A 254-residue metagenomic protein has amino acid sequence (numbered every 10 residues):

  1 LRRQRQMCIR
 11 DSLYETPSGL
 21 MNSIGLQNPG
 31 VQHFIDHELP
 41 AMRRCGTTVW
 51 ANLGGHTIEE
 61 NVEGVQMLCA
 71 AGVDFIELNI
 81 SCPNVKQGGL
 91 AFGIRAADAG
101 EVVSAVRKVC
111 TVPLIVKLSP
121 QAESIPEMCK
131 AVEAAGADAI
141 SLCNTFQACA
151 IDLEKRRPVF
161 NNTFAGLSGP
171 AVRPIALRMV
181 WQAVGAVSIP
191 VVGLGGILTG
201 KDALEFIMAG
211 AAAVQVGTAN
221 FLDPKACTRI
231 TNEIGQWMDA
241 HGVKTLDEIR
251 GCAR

Functional and structural regions predicted by a protein language model:
R2-I9: Short, small-residue-biased leader/transition segments that mark boundaries at the very start of proteins
R10-N22, A71, N79: Flexible glycine-/small-residue-enriched beta->alpha junction loops that bind anionic phosphate/pyrophosphate groups
R10-P17, I151-A165, A219-V243: C-terminal helical cap(s) of enzyme catalytic domains, especially alpha/beta-barrels
E15-R44: A gly/proline- and charged-residue-enriched helix-loop-helix capping module
H56-V192, L198-V216: Alpha/beta enzyme core
I197-K201, D223, R254: Small/polar glycine-rich anion-binding or flexible loop at a beta-alpha turn
D247-R254: A short, charged, Gly/Pro-tolerant segment at domain boundaries
